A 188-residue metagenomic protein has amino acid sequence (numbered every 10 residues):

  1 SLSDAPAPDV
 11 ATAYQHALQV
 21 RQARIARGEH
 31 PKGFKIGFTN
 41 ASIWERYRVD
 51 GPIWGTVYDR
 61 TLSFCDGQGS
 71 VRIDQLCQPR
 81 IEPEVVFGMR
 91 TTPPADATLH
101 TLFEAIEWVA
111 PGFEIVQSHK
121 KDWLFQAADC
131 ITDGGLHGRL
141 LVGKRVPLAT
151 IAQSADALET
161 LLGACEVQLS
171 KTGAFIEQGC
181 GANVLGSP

Functional and structural regions predicted by a protein language model:
S1-L185: Catalytic-core "active-site belt" of small-molecule-metabolizing enzymes, emphasizing His/Asp/Glu-rich regions
